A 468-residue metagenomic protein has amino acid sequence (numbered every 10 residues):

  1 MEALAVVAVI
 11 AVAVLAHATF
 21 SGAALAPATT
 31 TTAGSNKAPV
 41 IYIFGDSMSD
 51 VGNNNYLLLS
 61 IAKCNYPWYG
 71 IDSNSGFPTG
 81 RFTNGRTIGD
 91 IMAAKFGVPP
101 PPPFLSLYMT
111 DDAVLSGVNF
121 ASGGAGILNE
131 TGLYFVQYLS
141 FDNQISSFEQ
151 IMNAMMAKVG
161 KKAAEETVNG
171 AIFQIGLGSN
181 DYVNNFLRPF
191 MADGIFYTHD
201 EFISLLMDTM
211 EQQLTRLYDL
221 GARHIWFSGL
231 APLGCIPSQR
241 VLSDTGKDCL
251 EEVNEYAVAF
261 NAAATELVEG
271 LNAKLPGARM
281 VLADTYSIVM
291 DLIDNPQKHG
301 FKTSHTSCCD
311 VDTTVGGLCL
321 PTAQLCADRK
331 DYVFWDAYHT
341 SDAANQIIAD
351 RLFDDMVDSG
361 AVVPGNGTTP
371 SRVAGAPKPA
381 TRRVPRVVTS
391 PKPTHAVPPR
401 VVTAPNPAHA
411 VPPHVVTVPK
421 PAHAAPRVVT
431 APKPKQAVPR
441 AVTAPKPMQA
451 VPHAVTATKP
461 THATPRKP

Functional and structural regions predicted by a protein language model:
E2-A380, R466-P468: Conserved active-site regions of diverse hydrolases
P385-T464: Long, intrinsically disordered low-complexity tandem-repeat segments
